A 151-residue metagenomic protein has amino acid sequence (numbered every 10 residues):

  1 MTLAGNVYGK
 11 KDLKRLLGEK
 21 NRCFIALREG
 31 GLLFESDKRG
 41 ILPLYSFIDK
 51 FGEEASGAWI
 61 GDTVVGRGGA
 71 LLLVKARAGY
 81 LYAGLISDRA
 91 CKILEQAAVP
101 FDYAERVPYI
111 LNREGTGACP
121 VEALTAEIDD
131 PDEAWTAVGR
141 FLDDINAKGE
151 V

Functional and structural regions predicted by a protein language model:
M1-A4, V151: Basic/polar N-terminal segments that are highly enriched at the extreme N-terminus, encompassing both cleavable
L3-G84, R106-V107, L111-L124: Conserved mixed alpha/beta catalytic, RNA-binding, or beta-rich assembly cores of soluble enzyme, regulatory
A76-G79, C91-V151: C-terminal binding/interaction regions
L85-R89: Short, polar loop motifs at secondary-structure junctions
